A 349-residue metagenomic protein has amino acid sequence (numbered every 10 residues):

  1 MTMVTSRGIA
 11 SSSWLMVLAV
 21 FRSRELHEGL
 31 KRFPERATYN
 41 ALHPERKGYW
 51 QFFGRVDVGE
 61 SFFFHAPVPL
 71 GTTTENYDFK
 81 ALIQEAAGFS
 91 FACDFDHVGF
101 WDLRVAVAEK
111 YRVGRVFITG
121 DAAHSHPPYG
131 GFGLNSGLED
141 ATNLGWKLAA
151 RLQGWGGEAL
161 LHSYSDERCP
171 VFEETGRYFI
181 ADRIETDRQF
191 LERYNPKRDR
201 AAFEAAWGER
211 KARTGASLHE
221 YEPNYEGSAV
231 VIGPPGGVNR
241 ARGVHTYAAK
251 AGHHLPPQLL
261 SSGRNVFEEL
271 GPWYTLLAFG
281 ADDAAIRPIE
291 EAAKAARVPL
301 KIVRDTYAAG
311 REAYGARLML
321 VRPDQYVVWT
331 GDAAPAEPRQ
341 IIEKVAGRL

Functional and structural regions predicted by a protein language model:
M1-A206: Core Rossmann-like FAD-binding/catalytic domain of the broad FAD-dependent monooxygenase superfamily
A150-L349: Helical substrate-recognition/capping region of FAD-dependent monooxygenase/halogenase enzymes
